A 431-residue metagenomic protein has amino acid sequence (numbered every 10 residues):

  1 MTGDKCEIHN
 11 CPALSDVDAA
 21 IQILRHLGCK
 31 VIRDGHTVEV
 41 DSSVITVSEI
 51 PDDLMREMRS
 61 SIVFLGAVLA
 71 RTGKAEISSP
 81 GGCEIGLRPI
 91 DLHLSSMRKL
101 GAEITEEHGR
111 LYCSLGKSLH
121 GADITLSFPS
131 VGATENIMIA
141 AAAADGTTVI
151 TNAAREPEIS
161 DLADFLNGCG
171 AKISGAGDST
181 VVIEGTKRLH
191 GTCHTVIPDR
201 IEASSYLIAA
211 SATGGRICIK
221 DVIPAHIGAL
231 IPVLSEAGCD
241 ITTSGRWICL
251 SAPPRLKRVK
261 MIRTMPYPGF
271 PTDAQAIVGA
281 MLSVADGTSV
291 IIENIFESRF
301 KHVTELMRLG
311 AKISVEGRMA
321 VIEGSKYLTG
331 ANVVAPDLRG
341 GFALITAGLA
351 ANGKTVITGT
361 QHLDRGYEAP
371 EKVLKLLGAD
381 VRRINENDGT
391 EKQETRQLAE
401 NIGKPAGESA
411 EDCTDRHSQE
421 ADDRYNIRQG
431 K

Functional and structural regions predicted by a protein language model:
M1-G403, Y425-K431: Short, structured segments at the rim of ligand-binding sites
